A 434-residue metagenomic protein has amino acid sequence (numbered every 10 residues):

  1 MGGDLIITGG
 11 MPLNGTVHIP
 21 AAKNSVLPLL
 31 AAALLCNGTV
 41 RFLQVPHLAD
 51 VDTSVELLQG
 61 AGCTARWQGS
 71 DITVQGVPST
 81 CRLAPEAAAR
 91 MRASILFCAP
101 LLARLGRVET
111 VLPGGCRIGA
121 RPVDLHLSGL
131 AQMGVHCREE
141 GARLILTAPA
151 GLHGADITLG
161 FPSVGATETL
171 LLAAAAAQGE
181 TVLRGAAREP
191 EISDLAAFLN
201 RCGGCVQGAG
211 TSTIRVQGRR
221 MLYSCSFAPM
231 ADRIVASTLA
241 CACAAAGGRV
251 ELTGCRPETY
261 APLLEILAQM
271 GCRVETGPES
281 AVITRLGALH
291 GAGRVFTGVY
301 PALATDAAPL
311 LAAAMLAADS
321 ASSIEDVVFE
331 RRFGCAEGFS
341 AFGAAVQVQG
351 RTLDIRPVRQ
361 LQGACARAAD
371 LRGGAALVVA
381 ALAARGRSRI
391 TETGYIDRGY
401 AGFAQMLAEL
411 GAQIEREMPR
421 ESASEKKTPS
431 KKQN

Functional and structural regions predicted by a protein language model:
M1-N434: Short, structured segments at the rim of ligand-binding sites
